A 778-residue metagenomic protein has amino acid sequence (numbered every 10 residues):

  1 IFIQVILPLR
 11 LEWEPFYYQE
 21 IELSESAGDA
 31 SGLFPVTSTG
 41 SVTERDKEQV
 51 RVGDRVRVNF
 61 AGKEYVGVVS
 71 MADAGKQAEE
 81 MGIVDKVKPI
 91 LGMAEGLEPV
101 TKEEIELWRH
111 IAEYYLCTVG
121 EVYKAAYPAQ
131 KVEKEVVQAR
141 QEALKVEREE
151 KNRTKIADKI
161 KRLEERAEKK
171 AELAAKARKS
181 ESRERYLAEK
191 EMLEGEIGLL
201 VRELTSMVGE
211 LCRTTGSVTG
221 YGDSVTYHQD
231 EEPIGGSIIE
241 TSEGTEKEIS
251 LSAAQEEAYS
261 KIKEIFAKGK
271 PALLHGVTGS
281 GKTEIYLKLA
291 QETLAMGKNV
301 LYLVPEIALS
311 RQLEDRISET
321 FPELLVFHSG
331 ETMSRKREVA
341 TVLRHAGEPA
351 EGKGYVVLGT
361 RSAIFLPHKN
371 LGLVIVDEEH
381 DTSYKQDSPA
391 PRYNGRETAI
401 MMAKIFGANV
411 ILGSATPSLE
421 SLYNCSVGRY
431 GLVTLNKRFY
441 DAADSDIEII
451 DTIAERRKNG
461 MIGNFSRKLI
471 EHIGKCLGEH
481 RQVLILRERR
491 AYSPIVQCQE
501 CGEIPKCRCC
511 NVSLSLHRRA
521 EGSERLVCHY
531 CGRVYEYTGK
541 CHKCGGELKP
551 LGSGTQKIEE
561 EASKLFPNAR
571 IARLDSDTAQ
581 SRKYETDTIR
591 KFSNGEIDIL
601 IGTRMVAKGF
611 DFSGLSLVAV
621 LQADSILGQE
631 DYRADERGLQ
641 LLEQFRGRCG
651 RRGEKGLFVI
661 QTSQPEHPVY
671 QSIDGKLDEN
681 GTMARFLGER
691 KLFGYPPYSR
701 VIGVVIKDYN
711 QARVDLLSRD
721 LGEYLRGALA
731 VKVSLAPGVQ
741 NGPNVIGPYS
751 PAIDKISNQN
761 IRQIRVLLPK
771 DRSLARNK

Functional and structural regions predicted by a protein language model:
I1-I411, S426-A442, A728, P737 (+4 more regions): Accessory, non-ATPase domains that flank or precede helicase/AAA+ motor cores in DNA-metabolism machines
C117-E121, V132, Q482, N568-I571 (+4 more regions): Intrinsically disordered or highly flexible coil/loop and linker segments, enriched in small and charged/polar residues
T215, A562, F645-C649, L721 (+1 more regions): Hydrophobic, Leu/Ile/Phe/Ala-enriched alpha-helical segments that form helix-helix packing faces
E246-S252, E256-Y259, K268-Y355, G359-D715 (+1 more regions): Inter-lobe coupling/hinge segments of SF2-like helicase ATPases
Q482, E689-R776: Long, largely alpha-helical accessory region at the distal end of helicase-like NTP-driven motors
